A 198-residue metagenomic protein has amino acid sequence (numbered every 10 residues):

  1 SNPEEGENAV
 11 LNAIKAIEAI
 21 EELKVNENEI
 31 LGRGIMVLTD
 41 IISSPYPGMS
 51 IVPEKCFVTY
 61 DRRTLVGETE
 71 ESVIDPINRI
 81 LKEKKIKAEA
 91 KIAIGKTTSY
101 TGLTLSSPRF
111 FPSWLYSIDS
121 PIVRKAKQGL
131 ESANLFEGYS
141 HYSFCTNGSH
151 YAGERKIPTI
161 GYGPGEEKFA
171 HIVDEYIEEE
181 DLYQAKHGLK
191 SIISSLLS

Functional and structural regions predicted by a protein language model:
S1-S198: Metal-dependent amide/peptide-bond hydrolase catalytic core, centered on the "pita-bread" metallohydrolase fold
